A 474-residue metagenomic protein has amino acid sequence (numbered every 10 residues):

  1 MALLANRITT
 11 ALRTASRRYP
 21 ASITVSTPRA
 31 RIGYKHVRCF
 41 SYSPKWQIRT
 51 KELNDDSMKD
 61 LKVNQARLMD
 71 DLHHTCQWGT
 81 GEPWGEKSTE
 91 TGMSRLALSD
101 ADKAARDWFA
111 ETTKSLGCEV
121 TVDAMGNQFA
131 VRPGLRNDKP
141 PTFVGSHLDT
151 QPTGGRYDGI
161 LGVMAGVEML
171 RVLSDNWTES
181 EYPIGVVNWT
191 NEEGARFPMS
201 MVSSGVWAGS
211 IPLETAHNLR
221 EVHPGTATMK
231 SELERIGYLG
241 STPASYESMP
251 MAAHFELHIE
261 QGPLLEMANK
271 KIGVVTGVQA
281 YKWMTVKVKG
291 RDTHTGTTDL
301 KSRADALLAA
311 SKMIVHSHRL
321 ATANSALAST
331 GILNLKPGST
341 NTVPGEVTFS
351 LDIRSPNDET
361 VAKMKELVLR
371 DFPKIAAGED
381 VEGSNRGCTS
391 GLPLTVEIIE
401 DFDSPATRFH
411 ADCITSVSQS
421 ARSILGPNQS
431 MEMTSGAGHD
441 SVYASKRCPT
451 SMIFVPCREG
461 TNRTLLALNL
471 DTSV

Functional and structural regions predicted by a protein language model:
M1-K51: N-terminal mitochondrial targeting presequence
W46-T50, A110-E111, H294, T298-A323 (+3 more regions): His/Asp/Glu-rich mid-to-C-terminal helical/loop segments that flank catalytic regions of hydrolases
T50-N54, K62-G154, L173: Acidic/His- and Gly-rich active-site-bordering loop/insert found across diverse amide/peptide-bond hydrolases
D60, Q65-G85, T142-S146, Q429-V474: Zn-dependent metallopeptidase/amidohydrolase metal-coordination segment
Q65, G81, T226-T276, W283 (+3 more regions): Active-site-adjacent substrate-binding region of metalloamidase/peptidase-like peptide-processing proteins
M93-A97, G331-S339, S350-P356, S384-I414 (+2 more regions): A short beta-alpha structural unit
V144, T153-E193, K282-V288, T298-L320 (+3 more regions): Alpha-helical metal-binding/catalytic segments enriched in His/Glu/Asp
N191-E192, R196-E359: Midchain, well-structured core segments that form catalytic/ion-binding scaffolds
